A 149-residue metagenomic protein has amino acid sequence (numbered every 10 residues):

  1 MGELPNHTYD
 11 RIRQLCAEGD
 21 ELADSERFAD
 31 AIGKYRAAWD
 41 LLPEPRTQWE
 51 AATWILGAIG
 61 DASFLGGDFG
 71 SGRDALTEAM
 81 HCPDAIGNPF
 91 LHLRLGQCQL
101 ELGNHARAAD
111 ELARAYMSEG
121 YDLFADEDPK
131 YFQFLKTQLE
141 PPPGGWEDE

Functional and structural regions predicted by a protein language model:
G2-P5, L42-W49, M80-A85, D122: Flexible helix-coil transition and linker loops at the boundaries of alpha-helical arrays
F28-A29, F69, H105: TPR-repeat structural position
A38-L42, R73-H81, R114-E119: Amphipathic alpha-helical segments of tetratricopeptide repeats
W39, L100-L123: TPR/TPR-like (Sel1-like) alpha-helical repeat modules
